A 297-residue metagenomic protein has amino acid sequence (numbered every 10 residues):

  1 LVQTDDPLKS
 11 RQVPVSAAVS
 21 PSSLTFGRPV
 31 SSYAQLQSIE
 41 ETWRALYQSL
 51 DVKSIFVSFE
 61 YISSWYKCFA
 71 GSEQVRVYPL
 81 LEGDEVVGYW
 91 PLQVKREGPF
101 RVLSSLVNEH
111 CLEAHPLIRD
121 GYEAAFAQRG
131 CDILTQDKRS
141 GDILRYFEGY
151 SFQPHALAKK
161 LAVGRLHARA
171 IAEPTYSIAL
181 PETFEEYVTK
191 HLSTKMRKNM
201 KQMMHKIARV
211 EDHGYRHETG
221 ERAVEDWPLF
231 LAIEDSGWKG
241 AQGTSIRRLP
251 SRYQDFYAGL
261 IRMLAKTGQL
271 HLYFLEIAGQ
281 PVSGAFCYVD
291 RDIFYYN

Functional and structural regions predicted by a protein language model:
L1-S10: N-terminal acidic, proline/glycine-rich, low-complexity intrinsically disordered segments
F26-V107, E148-A158, A162-T175, T183-N297: A conserved beta-strand-loop-helix scaffold within acyl/acetyltransferase catalytic domains
E109-G141: A gly/proline- and charged-residue-enriched helix-loop-helix capping module
R139-G149: Conserved GNAT acetyl-CoA-binding A-motif
